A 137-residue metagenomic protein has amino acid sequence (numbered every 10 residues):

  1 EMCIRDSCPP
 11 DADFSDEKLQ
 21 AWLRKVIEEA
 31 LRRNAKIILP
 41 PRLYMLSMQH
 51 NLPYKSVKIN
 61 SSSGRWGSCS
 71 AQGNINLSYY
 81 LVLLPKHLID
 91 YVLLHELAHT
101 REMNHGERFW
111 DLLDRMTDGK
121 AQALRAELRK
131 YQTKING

Functional and structural regions predicted by a protein language model:
E1: Glycine-rich phosphate/oxyanion-binding loops and their immediately adjacent helices within cytosolic catalytic domains
R5-D90, T100-G137: Active-site-proximal or metal-binding-adjacent scaffold patches in catalytic folds
L93: Walker B beta-strand of ABC/ABC-like P-loop ATPase nucleotide-binding domains, specifically the conserved hydrophobic
E96: Walker B catalytic acidic pair
